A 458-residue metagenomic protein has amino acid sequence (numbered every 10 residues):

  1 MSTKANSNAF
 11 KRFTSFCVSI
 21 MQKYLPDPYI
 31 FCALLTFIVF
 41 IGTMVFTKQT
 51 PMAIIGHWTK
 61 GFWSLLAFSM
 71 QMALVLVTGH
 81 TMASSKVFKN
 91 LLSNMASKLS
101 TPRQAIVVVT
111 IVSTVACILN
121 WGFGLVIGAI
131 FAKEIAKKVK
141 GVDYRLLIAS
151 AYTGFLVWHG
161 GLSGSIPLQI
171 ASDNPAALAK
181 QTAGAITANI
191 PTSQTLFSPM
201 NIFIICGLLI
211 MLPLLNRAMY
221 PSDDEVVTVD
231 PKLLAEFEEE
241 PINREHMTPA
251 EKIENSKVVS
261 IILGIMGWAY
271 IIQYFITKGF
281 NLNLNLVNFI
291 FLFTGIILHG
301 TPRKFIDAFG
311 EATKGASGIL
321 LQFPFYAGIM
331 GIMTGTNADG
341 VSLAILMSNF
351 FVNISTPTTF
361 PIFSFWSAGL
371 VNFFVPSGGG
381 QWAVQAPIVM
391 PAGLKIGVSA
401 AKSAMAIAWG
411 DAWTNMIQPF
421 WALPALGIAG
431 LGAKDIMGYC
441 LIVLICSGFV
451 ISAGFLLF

Functional and structural regions predicted by a protein language model:
M1-G128, A132-V157, G161, M219-L234 (+1 more regions): N-terminal alpha-helical transmembrane segments of multi-pass membrane transport and channel/translocase proteins
S2-S19, A176-A308: Long, contiguous bundles of hydrophobic transmembrane helices that form the permeation core of multi-pass
Y24, P28-F37, W58-V87, G279-V341: Core transmembrane alpha-helical segments of multi-pass membrane transporters/permeases
D27, W63-S69, A96-V108, V139-L147 (+4 more regions): Membrane-interfacial loop-to-helix junctions in multi-pass transporters
F31-V45, M72-H80, S113-T114, Y152-L162 (+6 more regions): Hydrophobic core segments of alpha-helical transmembrane domains in multi-pass membrane transport and ion-translocation
K98-F131, F323-A338, I345-P391, K395: Hydrophobic alpha-helical transmembrane segments of multi-pass integral membrane proteins, predominantly secondary
P102-C117, G141-L162, Q169, T182-S193 (+2 more regions): Alpha-helical transmembrane segments of multi-pass membrane proteins
F131-V226, W421-G454: Membrane-core helix-loop-helix motifs of multi-pass transport proteins
